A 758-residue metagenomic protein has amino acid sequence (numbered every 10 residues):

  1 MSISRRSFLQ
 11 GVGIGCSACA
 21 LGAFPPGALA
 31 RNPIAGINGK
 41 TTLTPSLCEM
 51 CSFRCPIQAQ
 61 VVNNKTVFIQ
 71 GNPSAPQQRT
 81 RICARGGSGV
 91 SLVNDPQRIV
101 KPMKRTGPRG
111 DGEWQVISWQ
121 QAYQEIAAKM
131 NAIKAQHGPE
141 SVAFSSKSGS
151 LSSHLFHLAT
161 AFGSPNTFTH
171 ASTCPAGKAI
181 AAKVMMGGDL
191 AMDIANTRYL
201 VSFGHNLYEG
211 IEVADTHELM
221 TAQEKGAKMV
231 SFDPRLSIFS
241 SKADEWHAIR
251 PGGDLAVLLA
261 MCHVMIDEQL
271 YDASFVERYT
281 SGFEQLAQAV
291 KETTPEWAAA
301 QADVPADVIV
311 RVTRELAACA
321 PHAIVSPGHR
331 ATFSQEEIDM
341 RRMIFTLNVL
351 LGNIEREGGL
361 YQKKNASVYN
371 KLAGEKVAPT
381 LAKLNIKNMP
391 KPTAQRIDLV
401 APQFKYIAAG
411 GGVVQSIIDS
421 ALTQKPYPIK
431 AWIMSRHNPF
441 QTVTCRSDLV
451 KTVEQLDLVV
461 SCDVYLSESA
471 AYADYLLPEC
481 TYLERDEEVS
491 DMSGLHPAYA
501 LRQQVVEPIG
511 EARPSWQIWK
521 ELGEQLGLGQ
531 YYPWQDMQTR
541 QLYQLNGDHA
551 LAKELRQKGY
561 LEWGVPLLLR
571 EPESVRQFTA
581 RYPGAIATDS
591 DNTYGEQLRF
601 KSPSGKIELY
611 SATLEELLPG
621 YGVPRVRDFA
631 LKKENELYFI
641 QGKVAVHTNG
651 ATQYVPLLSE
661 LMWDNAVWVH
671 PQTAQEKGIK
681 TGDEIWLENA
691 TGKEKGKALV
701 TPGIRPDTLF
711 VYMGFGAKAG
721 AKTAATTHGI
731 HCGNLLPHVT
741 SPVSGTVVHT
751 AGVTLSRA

Functional and structural regions predicted by a protein language model:
M1-E268, R278, G282, E292 (+7 more regions): N-terminal export/assembly segments and adjacent metallocofactor-ligating motifs of anaerobic energy-metabolism
R5, L21, L47-E49, I69 (+6 more regions): Cofactor-binding beta-sheet edge motifs in enzyme active sites
V67, D272-A273, I309-V310, A323-V325 (+8 more regions): Acidic/polar loop patches that form or flank catalytic/metal-binding clefts of enzymes that bind anionic ligands
R105-W119, L270-P305, V505-E596, L661 (+1 more regions): N-terminal leader/propeptide and maturation segments of large enzyme subunits in energy/redox metabolism and hydrolases
S141-S150, A300-V304, G328-Q335, A366-V368 (+2 more regions): Conserved short loop/turn motifs at secondary-structure junctions
L155-L219, K225-F232, F239, L255-L259 (+4 more regions): Extended redox/cofactor-interaction regions of prokaryotic respiratory oxidoreductases
A191, L483-P508, I518-L528: Glycine/threonine-rich phosphate-binding loop and adjacent beta-strand/alpha-helix elements that clamp
I509, P514-E571, T652-W668, Q672-A758: Long, contiguous, secondary-structure-rich segments that constitute the structural scaffold of globular domains
